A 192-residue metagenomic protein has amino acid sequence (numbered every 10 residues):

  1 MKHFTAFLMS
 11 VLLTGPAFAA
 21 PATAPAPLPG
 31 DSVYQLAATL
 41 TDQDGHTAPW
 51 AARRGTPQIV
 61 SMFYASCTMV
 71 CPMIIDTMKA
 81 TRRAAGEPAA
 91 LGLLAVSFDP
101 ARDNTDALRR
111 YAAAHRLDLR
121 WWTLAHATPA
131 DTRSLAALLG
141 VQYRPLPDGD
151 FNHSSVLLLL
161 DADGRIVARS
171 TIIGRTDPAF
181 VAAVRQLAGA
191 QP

Functional and structural regions predicted by a protein language model:
M1-F4: Positively charged n-region of N-terminal signal peptides that target proteins for export
A6-P16: Bacterial N-terminal signal peptides
F18-L36: N-proximal helix/coil linker or "cap" segments that precede and/or mark the start of modular domains
L28, Y111, H115, W121-A125 (+4 more regions): Soluble extramembrane regions of membrane proteins in the secretory/endomembrane system
A38-Q58, R82: A short beta-strand-turn-helix
W50-M78: Short active-site neighborhood of thiol/selenol oxidoreductases, capturing the structured segment around
M73-L135: Structural microenvironment flanking redox-active thiols in thiol-disulfide oxidoreductases
L146-P192: Thiol-/selenol-based redox modules, centered on thioredoxin-like and closely related oxidoreductase domains
